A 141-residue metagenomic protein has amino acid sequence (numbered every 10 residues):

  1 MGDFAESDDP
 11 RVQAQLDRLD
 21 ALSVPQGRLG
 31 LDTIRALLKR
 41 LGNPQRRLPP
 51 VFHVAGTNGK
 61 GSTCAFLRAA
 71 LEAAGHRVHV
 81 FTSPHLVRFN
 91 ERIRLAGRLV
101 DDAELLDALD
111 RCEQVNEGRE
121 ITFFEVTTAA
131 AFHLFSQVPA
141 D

Functional and structural regions predicted by a protein language model:
G2, E6: Non-catalytic beta/alpha edge segments that cap or flank active sites
S7, R11, P25-Q26, L31 (+3 more regions): ATP-dependent carboxylate-amine ligase catalytic core
V12-S23: Generic N-terminal amphipathic, Lys/Arg-enriched alpha-helix
D17, A69, H133: Surface-exposed charge patches
D20, V51-H53, N116-E117: A short, structure-level motif marking secondary-structure boundaries and short turns
P50-H53, S62-H79: A conserved segment at the C-terminal end of the G1
K60-C64, V87-N90: Short active-site-adjacent helix-start/loop capping segments
